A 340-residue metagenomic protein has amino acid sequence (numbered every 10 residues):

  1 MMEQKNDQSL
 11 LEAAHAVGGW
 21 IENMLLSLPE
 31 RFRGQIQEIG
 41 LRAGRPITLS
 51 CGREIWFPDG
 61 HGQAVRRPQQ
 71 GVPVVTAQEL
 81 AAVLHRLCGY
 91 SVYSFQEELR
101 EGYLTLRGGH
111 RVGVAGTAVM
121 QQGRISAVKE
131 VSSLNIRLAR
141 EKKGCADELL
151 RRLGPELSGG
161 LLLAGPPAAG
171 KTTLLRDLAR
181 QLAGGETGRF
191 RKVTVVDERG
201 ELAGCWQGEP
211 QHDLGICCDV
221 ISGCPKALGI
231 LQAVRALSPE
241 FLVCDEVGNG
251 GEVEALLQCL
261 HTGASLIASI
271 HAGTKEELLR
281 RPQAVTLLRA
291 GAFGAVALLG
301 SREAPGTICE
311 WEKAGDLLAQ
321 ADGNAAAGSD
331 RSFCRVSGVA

Functional and structural regions predicted by a protein language model:
M1-G108: N-terminal accessory targeting/assembly segments
A82, R86, Y90-S158: P-loop NTP-binding catalytic core
Q121, S126-K129, A295-A340: Conserved P-loop NTPase
E141, C145-D147, V220-L228, V247: A general structural motif
C145-E198: P-loop NTPase nucleotide-binding module
P155-E156, P166-P167, G184-G188, P210-D213 (+3 more regions): Conserved catalytic network of the ASCE P-loop NTPase/AAA+ motor domain
L182-A233: P-loop NTPase switch/communication element
L237-E303: Conserved P-loop NTPase nucleotide-binding/switch module
